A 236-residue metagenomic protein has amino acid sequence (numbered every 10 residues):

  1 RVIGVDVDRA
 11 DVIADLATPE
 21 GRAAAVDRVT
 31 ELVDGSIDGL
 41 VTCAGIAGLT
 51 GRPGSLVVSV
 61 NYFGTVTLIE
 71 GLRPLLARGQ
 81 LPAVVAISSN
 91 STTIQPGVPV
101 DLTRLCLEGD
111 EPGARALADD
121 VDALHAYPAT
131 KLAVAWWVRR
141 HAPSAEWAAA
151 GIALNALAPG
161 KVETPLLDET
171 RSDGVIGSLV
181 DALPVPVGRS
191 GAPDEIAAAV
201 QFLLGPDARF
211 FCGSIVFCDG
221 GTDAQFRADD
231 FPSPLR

Functional and structural regions predicted by a protein language model:
V7-R22, V29: Rossmann-fold cofactor-recognition segment
V41, V85-I87, L154-L157, L167 (+2 more regions): Hydrophobic structural elements of the Rossmann-like NAD(P)H-binding subdomain that define the short-chain
V41-L49, G221: Conserved NAD(P)H cofactor-binding loop of Rossmann-fold oxidoreductase domains
I46-T50, A77-A150, K161: Catalytic loop of short-chain dehydrogenase/reductase
T67, A126-P128, L132-A135, A156 (+2 more regions): C-terminal helical subdomain
A158-E169, A224: Short, flexible catalytic-loop segment of classical short-chain dehydrogenase/reductase
C212-R236: Short C-terminal tail/terminal secondary-structure segment of NAD(P)H-dependent dehydrogenase/reductase domains
